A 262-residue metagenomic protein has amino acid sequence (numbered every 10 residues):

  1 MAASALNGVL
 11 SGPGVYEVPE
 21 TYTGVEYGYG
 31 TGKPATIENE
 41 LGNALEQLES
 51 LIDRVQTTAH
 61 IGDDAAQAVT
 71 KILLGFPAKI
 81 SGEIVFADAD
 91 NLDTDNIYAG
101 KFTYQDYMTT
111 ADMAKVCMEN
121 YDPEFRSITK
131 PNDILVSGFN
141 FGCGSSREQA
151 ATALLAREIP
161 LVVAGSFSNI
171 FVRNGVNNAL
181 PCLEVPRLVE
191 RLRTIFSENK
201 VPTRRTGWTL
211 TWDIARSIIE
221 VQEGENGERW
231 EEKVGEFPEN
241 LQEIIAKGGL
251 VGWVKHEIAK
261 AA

Functional and structural regions predicted by a protein language model:
M1-A262: Fe-S-dependent hydro-lyases/dehydratases of central metabolism
